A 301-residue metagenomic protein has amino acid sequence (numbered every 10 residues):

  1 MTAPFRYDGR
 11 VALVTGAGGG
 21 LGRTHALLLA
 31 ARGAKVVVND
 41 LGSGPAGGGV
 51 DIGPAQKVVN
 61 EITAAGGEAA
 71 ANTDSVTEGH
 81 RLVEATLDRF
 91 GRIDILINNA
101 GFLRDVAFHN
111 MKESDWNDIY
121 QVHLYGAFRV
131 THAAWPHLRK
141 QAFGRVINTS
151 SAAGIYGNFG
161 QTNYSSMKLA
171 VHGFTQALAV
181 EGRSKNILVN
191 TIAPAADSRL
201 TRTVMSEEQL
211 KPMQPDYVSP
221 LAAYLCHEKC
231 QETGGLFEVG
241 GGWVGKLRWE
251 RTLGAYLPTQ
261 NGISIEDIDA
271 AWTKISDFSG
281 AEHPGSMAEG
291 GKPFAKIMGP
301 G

Functional and structural regions predicted by a protein language model:
A3-V38: Canonical Rossmann dinucleotide-binding motif of NAD(H)/NADP(H)-dependent dehydrogenases/reductases, specifically
H25, A31-R32, K140, Y156 (+3 more regions): Active-site-adjacent segment of SDR/Rossmann-fold oxidoreductases
V59, T63, A69-T73, T77-G91: Conserved amphipathic alpha-helix within the SDR
I62, A107-F108, K112-N117: Substrate-binding pocket helix/loop in short-chain dehydrogenase/reductase
T131-H132, Q176: A short, exposed helix-loop element centered on a Lys and neighboring polar residues
S151: Residue(s) in the substrate-gating loop at a strand-loop-helix junction that position the organic substrate next
T191, Q209-P300: C-terminal helical subdomain
